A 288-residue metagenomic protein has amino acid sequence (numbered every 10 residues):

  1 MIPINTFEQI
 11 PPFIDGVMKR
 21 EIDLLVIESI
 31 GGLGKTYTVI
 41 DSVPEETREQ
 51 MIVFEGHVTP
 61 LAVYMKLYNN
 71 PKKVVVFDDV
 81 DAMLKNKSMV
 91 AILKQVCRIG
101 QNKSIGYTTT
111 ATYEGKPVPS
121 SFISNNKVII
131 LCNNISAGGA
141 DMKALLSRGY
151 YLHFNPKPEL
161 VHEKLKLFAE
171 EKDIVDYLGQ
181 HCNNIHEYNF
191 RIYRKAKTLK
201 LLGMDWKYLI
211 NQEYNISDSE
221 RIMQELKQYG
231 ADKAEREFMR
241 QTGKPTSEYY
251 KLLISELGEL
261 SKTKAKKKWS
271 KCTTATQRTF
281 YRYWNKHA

Functional and structural regions predicted by a protein language model:
M1-E21: N-terminal pre-Walker A segment at the start of P-loop NTPase domains
D15, N215-K233, M239-K262, K267: Short, amphipathic alpha-helical "recognition" segments used to contact nucleic acids or chromatin
K19-V39: Walker A/P-loop nucleotide-binding motif
L33, E45-V74, D81-N86: AAA+/P-loop NTPase substrate/partner-engagement loops
D79, T108-K116, N125-S136, N155-K157: A short beta-strand-to-loop transition that corresponds to the Sensor-1 phosphate-sensing loop of AAA+ P-loop ATPases
K85-N125: Conserved catalytic/switch belt of AAA+ P-loop NTPases
G139-E159: A short helix-turn-beta junction within AAA+ P-loop NTPase domains corresponding to the substrate/partner-engaging
L165-D218: Conserved AAA+ ATPase small/helical "lid" subdomain
